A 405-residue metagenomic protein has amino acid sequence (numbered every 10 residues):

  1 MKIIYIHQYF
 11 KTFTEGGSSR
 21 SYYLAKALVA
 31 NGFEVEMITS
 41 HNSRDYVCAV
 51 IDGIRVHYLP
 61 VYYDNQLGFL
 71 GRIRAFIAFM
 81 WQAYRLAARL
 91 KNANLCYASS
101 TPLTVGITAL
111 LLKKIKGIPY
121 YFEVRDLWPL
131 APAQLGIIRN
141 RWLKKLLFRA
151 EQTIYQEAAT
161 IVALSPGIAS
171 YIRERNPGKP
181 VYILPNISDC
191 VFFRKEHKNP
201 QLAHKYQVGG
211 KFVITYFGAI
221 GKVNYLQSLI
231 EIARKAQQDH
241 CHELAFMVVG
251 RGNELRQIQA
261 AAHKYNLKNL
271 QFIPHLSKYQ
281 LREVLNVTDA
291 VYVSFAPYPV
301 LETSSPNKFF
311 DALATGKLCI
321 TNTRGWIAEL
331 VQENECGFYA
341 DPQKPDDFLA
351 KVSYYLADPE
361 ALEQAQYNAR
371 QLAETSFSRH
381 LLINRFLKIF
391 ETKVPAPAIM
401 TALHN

Functional and structural regions predicted by a protein language model:
M1-R55, P60, E231, A236 (+1 more regions): N-terminal subdomain of nucleotide-sugar transferases
H41, G167, N186-I187: Carbohydrate-associated surface elements
Y84, T104-I107, L111-I115, R141-A163: Membrane-proximal helix-turn-helix segments that form the acceptor-binding/catalytic region of lipid-linked
R173, I187-H204, Y225, T392-P395: Acidic anion/phosphate-binding donor-loop and adjacent secondary structure in glycosyltransferase catalytic cores
Q207-R234, Q366: Conserved donor-binding/catalytic core segment of Leloir-type glycosyltransferases
N224, S277-V284, D289-L313, I320-E329: Nucleotide-sugar-dependent
C241, V249-G250, R256-E283: Nucleotide-activated donor-binding/catalytic signature segment of Leloir-type glycosyltransferases, i.e., the conserved
D347, Y354, A361-T375: A short, well-ordered alpha-helix in the C-terminal region of glycosyltransferases
